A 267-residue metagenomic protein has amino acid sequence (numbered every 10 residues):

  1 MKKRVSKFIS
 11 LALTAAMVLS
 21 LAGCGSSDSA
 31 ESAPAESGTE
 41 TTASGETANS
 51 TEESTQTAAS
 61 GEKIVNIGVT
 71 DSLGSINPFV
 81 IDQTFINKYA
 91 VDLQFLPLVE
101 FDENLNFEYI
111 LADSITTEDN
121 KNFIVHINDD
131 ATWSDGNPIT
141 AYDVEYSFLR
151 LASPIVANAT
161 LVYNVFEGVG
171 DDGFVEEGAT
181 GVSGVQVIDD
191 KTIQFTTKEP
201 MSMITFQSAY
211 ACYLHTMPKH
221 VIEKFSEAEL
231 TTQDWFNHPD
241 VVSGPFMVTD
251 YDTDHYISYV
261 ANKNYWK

Functional and structural regions predicted by a protein language model:
K2-I9: Bacterial N-terminal signal peptides that target proteins for export
C24-A33: Bacterial lipoprotein signal-peptidase II cleavage site
G61-D71, N122-H126, V144-S147, I193-Q194 (+2 more regions): Short, well-ordered beta-strand elements
G68-D119, L149, V241: N-terminal lobe/hinge region of extracytoplasmic solute-binding protein
D113-T160: Aromatic- and charge-enriched surface segment that lines or borders ligand/interaction sites
T116, L161-E223, D250-D252: Surface-exposed binding/hinge segments that line and control ligand-binding clefts or catalytic entry sites
M201, A209-K267: Gly/Pro-rich hinge or "lid" segments in bacterial periplasmic/extracellular proteins
